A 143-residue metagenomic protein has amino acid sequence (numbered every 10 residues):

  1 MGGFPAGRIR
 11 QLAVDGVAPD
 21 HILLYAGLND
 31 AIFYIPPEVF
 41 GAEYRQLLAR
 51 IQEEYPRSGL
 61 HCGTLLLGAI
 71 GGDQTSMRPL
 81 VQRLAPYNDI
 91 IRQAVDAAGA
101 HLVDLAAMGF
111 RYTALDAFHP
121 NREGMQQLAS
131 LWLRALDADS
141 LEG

Functional and structural regions predicted by a protein language model:
M1, L28-I32, L66-I70, M108-R111: Solvent-exposed loop/turn segments at secondary-structure junctions within structured extracellular/periplasmic domains
M1-Q46, A85: Conserved SGNH/GDSL esterase-like catalytic core that processes O-acyl groups on lipids and polysaccharides
V14-A18, Y55, D139: Glycine-rich phosphate-binding loop signature in dinucleotide/nucleotide-binding domains
D20-Y25, G59-T64, V103-D104: Structural recognition of the beta-strand scaffold that forms the well-ordered cores of secreted hydrolase catalytic
I35-E43, T75-P86, H119-G124: Alpha-helix N-cap and loop-to-helix initiation/capping positions
G68-D104: Substrate-gating cap/lid alpha-helix
L115-G143: Histidine-centered active-site loop/cap adjacent to the catalytic His in serine esterases/O-acetyl transfer systems
